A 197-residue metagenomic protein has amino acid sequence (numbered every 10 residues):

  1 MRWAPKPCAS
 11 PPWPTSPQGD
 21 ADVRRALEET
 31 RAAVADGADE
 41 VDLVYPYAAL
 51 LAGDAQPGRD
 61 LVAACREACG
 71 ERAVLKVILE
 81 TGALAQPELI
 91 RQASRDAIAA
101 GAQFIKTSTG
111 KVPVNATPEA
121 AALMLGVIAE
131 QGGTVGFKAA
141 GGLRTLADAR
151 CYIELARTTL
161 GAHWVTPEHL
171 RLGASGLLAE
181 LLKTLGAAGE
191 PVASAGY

Functional and structural regions predicted by a protein language model:
M1-F137, L146-L170, S175, K183-Y197: Alpha/beta enzyme core
A140: Terminal helix/beta-alpha structural elements that buttress the NAD(P)+-binding lobe
L143: Short donor-sugar binding/catalytic loops of nucleotide-sugar-dependent glycosyltransferases, especially enzymes
E180: N-terminal beta-loop-helix "entrance" segment that forms/cooperates in small-molecule cofactor or anionic ligand
